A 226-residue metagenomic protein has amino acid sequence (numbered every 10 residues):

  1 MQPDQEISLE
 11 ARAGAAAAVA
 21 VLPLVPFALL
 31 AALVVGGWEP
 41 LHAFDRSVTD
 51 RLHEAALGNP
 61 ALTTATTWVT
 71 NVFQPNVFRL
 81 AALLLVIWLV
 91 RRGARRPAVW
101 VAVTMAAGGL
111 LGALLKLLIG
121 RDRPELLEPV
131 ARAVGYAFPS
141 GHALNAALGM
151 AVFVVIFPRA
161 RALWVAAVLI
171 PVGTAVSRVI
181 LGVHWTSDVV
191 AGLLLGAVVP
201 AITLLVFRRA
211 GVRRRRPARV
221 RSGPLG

Functional and structural regions predicted by a protein language model:
M1-V77, L117-V130: N-terminal transmembrane-helix/juxtamembrane module of multi-pass inner/ER membrane proteins
Q2-D4, L127-G226: Membrane-embedded catalytic cores of phosphoryl/pyrophosphoryl-handling enzymes
D4, S8, R12, P60-T67 (+4 more regions): Membrane-helix interfacial "entry" motifs
G14-V21, R79, A98-V103, L163-L169 (+2 more regions): Hydrophobic alpha-helical transmembrane segments
A20, L24-V25, V72, M105-G109 (+2 more regions): Alpha-helical transmembrane spans of integral membrane proteins, capturing the lipid-embedded, hydrophobic core of TM
L30, L111, L115, I119 (+1 more regions): Alpha-helical membrane-inserting segments
G37, L41, A55, N59 (+5 more regions): Membrane-interface elements of multi-pass transporters and channels
L80-A82, W88-L163: Membrane-interface loops
